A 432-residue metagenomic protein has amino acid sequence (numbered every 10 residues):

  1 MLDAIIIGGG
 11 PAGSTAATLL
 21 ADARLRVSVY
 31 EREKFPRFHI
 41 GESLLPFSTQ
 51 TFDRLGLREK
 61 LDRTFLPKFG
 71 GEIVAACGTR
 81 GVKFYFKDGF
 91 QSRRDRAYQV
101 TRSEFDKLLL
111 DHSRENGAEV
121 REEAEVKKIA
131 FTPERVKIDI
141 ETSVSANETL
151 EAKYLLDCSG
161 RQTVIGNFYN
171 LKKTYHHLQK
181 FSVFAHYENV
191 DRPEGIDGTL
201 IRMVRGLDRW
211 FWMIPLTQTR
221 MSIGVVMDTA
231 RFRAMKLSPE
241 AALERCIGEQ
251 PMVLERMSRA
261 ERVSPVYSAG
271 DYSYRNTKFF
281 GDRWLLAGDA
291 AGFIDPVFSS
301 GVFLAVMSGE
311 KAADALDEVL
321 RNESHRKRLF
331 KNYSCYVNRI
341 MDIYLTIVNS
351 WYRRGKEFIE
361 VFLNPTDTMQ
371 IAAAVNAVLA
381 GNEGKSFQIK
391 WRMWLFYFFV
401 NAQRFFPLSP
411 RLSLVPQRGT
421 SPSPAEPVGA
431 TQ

Functional and structural regions predicted by a protein language model:
I5-I7, A21-I40: Glycine-rich FAD pyrophosphate-binding loop
G13-S14: N-terminal Rossmann-fold NAD(P) dinucleotide-binding loop
R37-G78: N-terminal FAD cofactor-binding segment of flavoenzymes
T64, R231-A315, L320-R321, K327-N332: FAD/FMN-dependent oxidoreductases across multiple families
R80-V100, K137, V226-A230: Helix-loop-beta segment of a Rossmann-like dinucleotide-binding subdomain
F90-D111, R233-S238: Short beta-strand to alpha-helix junction loop
H112-L254: Predominantly flavin-linked oxidoreductase catalytic cores and closely associated redox partners
D314-Q432: C-terminal helical "tail/cap" subdomain of flavin- and related membrane-associated enzymes
